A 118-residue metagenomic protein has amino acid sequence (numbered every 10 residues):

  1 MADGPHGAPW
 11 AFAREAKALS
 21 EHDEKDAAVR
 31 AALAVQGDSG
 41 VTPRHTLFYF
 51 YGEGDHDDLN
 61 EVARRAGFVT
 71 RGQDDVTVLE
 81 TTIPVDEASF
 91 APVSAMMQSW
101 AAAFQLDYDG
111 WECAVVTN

Functional and structural regions predicted by a protein language model:
M1-N118: Long, contiguous binding/interaction regions
